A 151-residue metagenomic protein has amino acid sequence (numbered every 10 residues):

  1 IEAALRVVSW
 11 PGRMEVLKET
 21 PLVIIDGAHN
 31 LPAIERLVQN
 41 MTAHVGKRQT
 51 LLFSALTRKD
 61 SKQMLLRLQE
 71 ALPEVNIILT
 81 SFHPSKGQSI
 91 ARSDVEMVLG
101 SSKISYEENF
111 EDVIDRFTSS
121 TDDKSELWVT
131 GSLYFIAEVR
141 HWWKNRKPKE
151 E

Functional and structural regions predicted by a protein language model:
I1-N76: Nucleotide phosphate-binding/pyrophosphate-handling subdomain across enzymes that bind or process nucleotide phosphates
L22-V23, L65-E126: C-terminal helical cap/extension that packs against the catalytic core of soluble nucleotide-cofactor enzymes
M41, L72, T121, W143-K147: Active-site catalytic pocket residues across diverse enzymes, especially alpha/beta-hydrolases
S132: Active-site-proximal loop/hinge segments that shape catalytic or ion-binding/gating pockets
F135-A137: Short, active-site-adjacent cap segments at secondary-structure transitions
K149-E151: Acidic, PIN/NYN-like endoribonuclease modules and their adjacent C-terminal/linker elements
